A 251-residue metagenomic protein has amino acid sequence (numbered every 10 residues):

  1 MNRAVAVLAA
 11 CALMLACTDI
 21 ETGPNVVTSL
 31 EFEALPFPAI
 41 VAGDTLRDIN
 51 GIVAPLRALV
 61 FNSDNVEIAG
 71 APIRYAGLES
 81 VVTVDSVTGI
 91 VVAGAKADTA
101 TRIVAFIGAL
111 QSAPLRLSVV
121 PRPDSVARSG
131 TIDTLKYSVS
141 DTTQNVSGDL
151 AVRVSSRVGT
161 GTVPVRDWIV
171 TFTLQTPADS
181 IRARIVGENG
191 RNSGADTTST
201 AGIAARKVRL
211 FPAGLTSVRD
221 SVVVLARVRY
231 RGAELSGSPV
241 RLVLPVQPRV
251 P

Functional and structural regions predicted by a protein language model:
N2-L8: Sec-dependent signal peptide recognition, specifically the positively charged N-region followed immediately by
L13-A16: C-terminal motif of bacterial Sec signal peptides marking the signal peptidase cleavage site
T18-S63, V84-T88, A100, F106-V165 (+2 more regions): Short S/T/G/P-enriched beta-strand
E67-S80, W168-P177: Change to "...patches in solvent-exposed regions of secreted, membrane-anchored, or virion-exposed structural
A69-G70, A93, A113, P164-R166 (+2 more regions): A sequence-level detector of short linear motifs
V84-V91, A97, G190-N192, T198-R206: Glycine-centered loop-to-beta-strand initiation motif
R209: Helix-turn-helix DNA-binding segment
